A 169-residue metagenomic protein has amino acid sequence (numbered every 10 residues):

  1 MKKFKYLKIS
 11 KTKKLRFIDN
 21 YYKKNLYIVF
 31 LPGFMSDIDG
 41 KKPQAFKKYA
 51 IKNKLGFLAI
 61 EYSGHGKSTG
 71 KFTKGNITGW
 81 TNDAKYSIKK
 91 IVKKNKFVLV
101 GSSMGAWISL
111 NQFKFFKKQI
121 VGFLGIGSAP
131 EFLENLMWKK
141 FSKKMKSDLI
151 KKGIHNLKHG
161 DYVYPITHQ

Functional and structural regions predicted by a protein language model:
M1-K23: N-terminal cap/lid segment of alpha/beta-hydrolase-fold proteins
N25-G33: Short beta-strand element of the alpha/beta-hydrolase
M35-K41: Short substrate-entry loop that stabilizes the transition state in hydrolases
P43, K47-T69: Conserved alpha/beta-hydrolase
G66-I91: Catalytic nucleophile-loop/oxyanion-hole region of alpha/beta-hydrolase and closely related hydrolase-like folds
L99-G101, I126: Short beta-strand immediately N-terminal to the catalytic nucleophile in serine-hydrolase-like folds
G101-S109: Gly/Ala-rich beta-loop-alpha elbow adjacent to hydrolase catalytic centers
W107, Q119-Q169: The alpha/beta-hydrolase serine catalytic core
